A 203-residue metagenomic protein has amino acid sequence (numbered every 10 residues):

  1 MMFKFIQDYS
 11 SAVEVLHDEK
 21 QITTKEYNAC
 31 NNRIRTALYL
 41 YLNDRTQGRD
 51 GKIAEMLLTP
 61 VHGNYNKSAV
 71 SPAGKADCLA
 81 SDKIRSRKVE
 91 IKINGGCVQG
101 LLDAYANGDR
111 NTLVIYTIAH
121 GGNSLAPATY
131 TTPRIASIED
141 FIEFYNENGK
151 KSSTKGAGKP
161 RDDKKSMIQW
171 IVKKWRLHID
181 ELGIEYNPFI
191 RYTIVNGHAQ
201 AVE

Functional and structural regions predicted by a protein language model:
M1-E203: Nucleic-acid endonuclease domains
